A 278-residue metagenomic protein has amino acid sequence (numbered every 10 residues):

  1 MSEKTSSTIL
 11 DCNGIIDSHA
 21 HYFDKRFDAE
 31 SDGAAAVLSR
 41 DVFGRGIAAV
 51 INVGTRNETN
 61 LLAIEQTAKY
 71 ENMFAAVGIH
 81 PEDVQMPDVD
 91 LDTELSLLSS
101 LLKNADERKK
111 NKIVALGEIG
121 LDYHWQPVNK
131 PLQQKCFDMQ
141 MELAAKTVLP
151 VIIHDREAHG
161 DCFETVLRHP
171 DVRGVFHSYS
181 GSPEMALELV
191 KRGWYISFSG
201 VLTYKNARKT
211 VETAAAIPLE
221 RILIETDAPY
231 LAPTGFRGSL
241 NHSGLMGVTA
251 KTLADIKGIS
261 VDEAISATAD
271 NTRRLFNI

Functional and structural regions predicted by a protein language model:
M1-I278: Mid-domain alpha/beta scaffold segments of enzyme catalytic cores
